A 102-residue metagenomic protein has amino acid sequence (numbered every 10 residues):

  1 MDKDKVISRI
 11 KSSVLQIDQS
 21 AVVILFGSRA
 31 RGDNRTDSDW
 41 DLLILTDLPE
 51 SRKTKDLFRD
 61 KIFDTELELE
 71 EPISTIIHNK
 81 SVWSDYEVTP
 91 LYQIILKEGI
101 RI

Functional and structural regions predicted by a protein language model:
M1-V22, A30-T36, T46-I102: Catalytic core of pol beta-like nucleotidyltransferases
